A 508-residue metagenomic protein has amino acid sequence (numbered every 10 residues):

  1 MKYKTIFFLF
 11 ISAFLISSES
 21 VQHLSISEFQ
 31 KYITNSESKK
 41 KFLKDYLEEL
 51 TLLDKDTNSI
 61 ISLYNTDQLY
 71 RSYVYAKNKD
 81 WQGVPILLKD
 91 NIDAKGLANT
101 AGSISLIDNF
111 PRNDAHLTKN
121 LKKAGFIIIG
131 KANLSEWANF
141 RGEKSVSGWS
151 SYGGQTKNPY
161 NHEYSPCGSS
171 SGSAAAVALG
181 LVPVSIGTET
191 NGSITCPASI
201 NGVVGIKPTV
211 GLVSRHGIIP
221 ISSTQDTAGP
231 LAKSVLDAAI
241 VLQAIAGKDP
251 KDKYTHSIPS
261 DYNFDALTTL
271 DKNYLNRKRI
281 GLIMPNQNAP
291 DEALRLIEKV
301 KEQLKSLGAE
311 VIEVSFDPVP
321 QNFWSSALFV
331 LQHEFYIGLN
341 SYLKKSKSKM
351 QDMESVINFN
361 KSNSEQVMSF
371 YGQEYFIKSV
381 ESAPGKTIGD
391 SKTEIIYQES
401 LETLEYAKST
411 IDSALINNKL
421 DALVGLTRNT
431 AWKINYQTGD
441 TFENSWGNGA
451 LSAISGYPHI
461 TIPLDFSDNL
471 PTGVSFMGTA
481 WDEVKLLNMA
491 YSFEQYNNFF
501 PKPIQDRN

Functional and structural regions predicted by a protein language model:
K4-A13: Sec-dependent N-terminal signal peptides
E19-F110, S135-N139, S257-I258, N263 (+3 more regions): Short, well-ordered alpha-helical
S38-K40, D56-T57, D80-V84, D114 (+10 more regions): Loop/turn elements at helix/coil->beta-strand transitions in domains of secreted/extracellular proteins
G83, I377-N508: Glycine-rich, small-residue loops and helix-cap segments that act as flexible hinges at active-site edges
G83-A101, Y274-G281, H333-Y406, T461-P471: Short helix-loop capping/hinge segments that flank enzyme active sites or metal/cofactor-binding pockets
D114-A115, K119-I245, I454-F466, L470-S475: Short glycine/serine-rich loop segments
K207-V300, N497-N508: A short helix-breaking turn/cap at a secondary-structure junction
V235-Y262, Q287-N322, Q332-S362: Acidic-enriched catalytic cores of C-N bond-cleaving enzymes acting on peptides and small amides
